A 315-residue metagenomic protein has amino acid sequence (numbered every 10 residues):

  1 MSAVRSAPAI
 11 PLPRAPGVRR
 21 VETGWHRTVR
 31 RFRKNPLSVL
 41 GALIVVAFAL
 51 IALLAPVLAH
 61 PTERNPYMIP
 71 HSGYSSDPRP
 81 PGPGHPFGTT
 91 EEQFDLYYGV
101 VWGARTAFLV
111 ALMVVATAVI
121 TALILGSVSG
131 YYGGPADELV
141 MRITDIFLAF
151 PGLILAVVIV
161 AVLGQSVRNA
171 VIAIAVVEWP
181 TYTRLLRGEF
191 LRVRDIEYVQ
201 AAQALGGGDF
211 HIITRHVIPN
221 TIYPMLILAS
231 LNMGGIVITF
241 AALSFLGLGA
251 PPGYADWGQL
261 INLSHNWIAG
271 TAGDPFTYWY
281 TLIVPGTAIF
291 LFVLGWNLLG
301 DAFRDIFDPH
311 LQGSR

Functional and structural regions predicted by a protein language model:
M1-V4, G313-R315: Short, intrinsically disordered, low-complexity terminal/loop segments
S2-R5, I51-T89, S244-A255: Hydrophobic alpha-helical transmembrane segments of membrane transport/permease proteins and related membrane-embedded
S2-V4, P13-N65, V140-I143, T221-I222: N-terminal signal-anchor/first transmembrane alpha helix
I10-P13, L58, E63, M68 (+6 more regions): Intrinsically disordered, low-complexity segments enriched in proline/serine/threonine
I10-T28, G82-D95, Y132, F210-R215 (+1 more regions): Short, membrane-interfacial amphipathic segments enriched in basic
P16-V18, R64-P66, H71-S76, L185 (+2 more regions): Intrinsically disordered, low-complexity segments enriched in polar/charged residues with Gly/Pro, especially when
R31, L58, P86-T89, V162 (+1 more regions): Residue-level signal for helical boundary/lining positions with a hydrophobic bias
E91-R315: Alpha-helical transmembrane segments of integral membrane proteins, especially multi-pass inner/plasma-membrane
